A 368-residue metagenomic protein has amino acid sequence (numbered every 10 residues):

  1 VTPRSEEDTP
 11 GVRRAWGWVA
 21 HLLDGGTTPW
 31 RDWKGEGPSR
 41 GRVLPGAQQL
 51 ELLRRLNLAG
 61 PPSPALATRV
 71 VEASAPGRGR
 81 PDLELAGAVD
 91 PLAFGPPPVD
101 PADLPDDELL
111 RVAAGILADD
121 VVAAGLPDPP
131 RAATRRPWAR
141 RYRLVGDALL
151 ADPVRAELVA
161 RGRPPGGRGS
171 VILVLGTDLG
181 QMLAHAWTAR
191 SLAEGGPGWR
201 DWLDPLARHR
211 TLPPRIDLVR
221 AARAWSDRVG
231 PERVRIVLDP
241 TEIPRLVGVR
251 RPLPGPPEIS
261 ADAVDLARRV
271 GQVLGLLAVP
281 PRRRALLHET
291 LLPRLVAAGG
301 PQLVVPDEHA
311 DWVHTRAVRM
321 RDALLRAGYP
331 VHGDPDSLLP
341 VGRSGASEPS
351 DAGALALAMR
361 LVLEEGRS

Functional and structural regions predicted by a protein language model:
V1-S368: Anion-recognition interface
